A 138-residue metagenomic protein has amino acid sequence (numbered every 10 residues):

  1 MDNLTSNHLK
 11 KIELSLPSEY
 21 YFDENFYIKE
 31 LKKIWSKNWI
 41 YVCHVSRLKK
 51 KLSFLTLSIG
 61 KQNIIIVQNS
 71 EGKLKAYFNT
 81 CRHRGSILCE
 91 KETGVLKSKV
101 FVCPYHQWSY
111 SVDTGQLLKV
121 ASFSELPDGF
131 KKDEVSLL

Functional and structural regions predicted by a protein language model:
M1-W35, I40, H44-V45, K132-L138: Replace "small metal-dependent catalytic modules" with "small catalytic or cofactor-binding modules
L48-L138: Rieske [2Fe-2S] iron-sulfur-binding domain
